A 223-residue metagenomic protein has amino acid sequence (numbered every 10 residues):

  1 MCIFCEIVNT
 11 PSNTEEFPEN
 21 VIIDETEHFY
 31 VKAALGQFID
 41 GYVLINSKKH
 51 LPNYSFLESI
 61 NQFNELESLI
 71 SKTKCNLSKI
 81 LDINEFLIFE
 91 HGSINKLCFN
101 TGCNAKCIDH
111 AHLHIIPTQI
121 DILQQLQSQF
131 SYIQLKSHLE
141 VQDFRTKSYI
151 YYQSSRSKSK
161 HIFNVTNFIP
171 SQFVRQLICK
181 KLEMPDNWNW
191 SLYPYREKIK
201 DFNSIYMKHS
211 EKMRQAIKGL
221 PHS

Functional and structural regions predicted by a protein language model:
M1-S223: HIT superfamily nucleotide-processing domains
